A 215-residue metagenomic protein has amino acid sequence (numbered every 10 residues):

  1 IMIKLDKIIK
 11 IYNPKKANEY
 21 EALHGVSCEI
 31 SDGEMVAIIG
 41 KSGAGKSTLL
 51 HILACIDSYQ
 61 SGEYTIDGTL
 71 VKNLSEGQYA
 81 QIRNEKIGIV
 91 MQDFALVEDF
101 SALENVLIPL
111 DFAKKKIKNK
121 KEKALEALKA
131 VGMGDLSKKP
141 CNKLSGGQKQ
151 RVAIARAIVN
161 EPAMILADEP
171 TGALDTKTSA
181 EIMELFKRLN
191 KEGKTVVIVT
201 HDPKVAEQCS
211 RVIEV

Functional and structural regions predicted by a protein language model:
I39-K41: The feature captures the beta-strand-to-loop junction immediately N-terminal to the Walker
A54: Helix-to-loop junction immediately C-terminal to a conserved catalytic motif
G62-L70: Conserved ABC transporter NBD signature motif
F100-I108: Short coil-to-helix segment of the ABC ATPase nucleotide-binding domain corresponding to the Q-loop/switch region
P140-Q148: Conserved ABC ATPase signature
V159-A163: A short, proline-enriched helix->beta-strand linker immediately N-terminal to the Walker B motif in ABC-type P-loop
I165-D168: Catalytic Walker B motif of ABC-type/P-loop ATPase nucleotide-binding domains
